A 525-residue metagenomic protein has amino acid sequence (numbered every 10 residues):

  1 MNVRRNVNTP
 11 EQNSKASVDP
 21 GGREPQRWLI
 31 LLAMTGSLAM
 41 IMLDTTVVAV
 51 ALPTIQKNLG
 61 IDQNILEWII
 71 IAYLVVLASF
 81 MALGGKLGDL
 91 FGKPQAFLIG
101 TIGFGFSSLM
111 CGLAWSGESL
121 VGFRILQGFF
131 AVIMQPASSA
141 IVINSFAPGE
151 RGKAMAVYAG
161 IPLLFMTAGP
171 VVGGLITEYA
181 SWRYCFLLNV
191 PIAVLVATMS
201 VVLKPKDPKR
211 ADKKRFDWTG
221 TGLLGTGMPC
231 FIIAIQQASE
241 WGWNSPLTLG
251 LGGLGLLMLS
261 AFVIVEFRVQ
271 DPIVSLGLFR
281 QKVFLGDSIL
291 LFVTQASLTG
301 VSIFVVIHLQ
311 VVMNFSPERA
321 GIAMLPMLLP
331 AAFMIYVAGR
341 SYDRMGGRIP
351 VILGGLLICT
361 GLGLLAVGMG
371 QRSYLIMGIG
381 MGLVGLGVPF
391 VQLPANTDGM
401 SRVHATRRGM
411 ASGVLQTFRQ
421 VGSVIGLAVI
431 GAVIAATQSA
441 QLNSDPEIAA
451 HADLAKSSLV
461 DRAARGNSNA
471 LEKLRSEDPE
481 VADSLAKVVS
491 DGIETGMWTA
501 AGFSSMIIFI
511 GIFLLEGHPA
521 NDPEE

Functional and structural regions predicted by a protein language model:
A16, Q420-F513: Hydrophobic transmembrane architecture of multi-pass small-molecule transporters
D19-R23, A197-G225, F267-K282, D343 (+1 more regions): Flexible interhelical linker loops that connect adjacent transmembrane helices in multi-pass membrane transporters
P25-L77, I161-P162, S181, T219-T221 (+2 more regions): Transmembrane core module of solute transporters
L38, T101, S107-S108, F123-R124 (+5 more regions): A generic transmembrane-helix signature of 12-TM secondary carrier transporters
I55-Q56, L87-G88, V172-A180, I235 (+4 more regions): Interfacial helix-cap and linker-helix signal at transmembrane-aqueous boundaries of multi-pass secondary transporters
M81-G220, P246: Helix-loop-helix hairpins in multi-pass membrane proteins, especially solute transporters
R151, V190-K209, G225-Q236, G255-V269 (+1 more regions): C-terminal membrane-cytosol helix-exit motif in multi-pass small-molecule transporters
A159, F165-A168, M377-L459: Small-residue-rich alpha-helical segments with characteristic i,i+4
